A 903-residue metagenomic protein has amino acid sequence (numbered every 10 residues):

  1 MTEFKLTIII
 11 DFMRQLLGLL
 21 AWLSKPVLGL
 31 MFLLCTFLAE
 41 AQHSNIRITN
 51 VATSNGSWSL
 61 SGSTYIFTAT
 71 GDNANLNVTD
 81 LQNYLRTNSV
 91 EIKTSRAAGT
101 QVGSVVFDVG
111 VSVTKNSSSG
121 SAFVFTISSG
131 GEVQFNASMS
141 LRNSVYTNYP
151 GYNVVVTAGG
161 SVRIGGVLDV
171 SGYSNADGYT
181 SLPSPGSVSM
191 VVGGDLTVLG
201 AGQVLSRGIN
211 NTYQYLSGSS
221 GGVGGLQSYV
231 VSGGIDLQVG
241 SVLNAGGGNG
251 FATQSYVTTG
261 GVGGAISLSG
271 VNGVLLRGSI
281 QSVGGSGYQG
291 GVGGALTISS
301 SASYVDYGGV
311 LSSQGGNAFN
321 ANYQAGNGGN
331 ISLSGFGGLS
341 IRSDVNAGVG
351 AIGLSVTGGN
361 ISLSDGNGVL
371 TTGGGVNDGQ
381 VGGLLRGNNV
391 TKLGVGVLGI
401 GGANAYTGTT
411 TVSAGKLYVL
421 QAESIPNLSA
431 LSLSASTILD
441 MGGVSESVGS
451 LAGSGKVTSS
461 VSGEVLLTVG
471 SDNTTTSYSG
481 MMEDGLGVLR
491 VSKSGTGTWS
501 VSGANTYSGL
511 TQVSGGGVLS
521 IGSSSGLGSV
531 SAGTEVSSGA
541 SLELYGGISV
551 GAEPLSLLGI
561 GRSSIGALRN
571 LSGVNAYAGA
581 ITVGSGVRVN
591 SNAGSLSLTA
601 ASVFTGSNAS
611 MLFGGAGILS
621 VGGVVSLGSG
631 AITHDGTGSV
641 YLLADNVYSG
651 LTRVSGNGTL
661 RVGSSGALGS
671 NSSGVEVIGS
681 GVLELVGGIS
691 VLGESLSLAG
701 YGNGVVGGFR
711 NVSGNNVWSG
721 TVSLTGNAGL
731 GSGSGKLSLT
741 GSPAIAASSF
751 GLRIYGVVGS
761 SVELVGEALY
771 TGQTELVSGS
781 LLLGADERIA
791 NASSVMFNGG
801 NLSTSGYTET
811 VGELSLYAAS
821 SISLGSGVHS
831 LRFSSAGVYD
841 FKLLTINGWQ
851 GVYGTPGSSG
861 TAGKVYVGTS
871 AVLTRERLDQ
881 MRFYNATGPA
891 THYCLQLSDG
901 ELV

Functional and structural regions predicted by a protein language model:
M1-L23: N-terminal secretory signal peptides that target proteins for export/translocation
I9-I10, R14-L16, L38-N83, G326-G401 (+6 more regions): Extracellular/surface-exposed low-complexity segments
K25-T36: Bacterial N-terminal signal peptides
H43-R207, Y229, I235-V239, I352-L354 (+14 more regions): Extracellular beta-helix/beta-solenoid repeat scaffolds
I92, I127, V156, V188-M190 (+12 more regions): Residue-level detector of buried hydrophobic side-chain packing in well-ordered secondary-structure elements
K93-T94, I127, K392, G402 (+20 more regions): Beta-strand-rich, repetitive solenoid scaffolds
T114-S121, S138-Y152, V167-S187, A201-L226 (+14 more regions): Glycine-centered low-complexity coil/loop motifs and glycine-rich tracts, especially the flexible linkers
F135, I164-S171, L237, Q281-V283 (+18 more regions): Surface-exposed loop/turn positions within long extracellular repeat scaffolds, especially the passenger domains
